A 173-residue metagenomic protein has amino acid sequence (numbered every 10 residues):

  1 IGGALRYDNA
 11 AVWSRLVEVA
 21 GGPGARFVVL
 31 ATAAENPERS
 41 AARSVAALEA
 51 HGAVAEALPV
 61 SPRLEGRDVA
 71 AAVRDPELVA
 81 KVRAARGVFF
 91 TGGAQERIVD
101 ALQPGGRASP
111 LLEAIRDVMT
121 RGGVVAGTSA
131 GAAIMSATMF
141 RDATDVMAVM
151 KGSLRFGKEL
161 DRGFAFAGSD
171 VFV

Functional and structural regions predicted by a protein language model:
I1-A101: Extended, subdomain-level signal for the structured scaffold at the beginning of enzyme domains
R97-V173: Class I SAM-dependent methyltransferase SAM-binding "motif I" and its flanking Rossmann-like core
